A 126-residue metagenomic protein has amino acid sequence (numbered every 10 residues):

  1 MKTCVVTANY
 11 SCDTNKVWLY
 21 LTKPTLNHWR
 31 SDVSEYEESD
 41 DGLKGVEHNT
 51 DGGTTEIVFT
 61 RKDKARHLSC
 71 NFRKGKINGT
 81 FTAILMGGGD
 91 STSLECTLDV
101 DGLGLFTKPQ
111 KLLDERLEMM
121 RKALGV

Functional and structural regions predicted by a protein language model:
M1-E37: Hydrophobic ligand-binding cavity/cleft-lining segments
M1-T7, T54, H67, T80 (+1 more regions): Intrinsic-disorder/low-complexity, polar/charged segments enriched in Ser/Thr/Lys/Arg/Asp/Glu/Gln
S11-N15, T60-A65, I84-S93: A short, structured loop/turn motif at beta-sheet edges
T25-K76, T80: Glycine-rich portal/gate segments that line the openings of hydrophobic small-molecule binding cavities
S69-V126: Beta-strand/loop substructures that line and gate deep hydrophobic ligand-binding cavities in soluble
